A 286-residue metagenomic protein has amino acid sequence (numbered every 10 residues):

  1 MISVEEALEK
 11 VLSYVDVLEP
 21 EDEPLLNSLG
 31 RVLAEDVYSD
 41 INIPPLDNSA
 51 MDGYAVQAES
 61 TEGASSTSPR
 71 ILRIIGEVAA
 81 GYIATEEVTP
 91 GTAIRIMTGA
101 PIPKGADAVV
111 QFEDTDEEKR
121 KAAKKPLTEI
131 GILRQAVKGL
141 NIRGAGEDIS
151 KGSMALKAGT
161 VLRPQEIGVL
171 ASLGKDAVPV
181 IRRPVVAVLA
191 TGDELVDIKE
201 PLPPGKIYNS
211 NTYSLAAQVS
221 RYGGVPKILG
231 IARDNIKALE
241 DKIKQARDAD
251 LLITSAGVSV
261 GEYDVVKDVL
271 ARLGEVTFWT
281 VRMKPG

Functional and structural regions predicted by a protein language model:
M1-S68, R95: Short, low-complexity N-terminal leaders and the immediately following helix N-cap/first helix
M1-V4, L8, E21, L25 (+8 more regions): Generic structural signal for well-ordered, non-membrane alpha-helical segments in soluble metabolic enzymes
I2, A55-I228: Short, glycine/charged-enriched hinge/interface segments at domain edges or termini
I2, L18-G30, A34-E35, N48 (+4 more regions): Flexible glycine/proline-rich
V11, V109, L195, V260 (+1 more regions): Short gly/pro/ser/thr-enriched loop/turn and capping motifs at secondary-structure boundaries
L25-L29, V186, N235: A glycine-rich phosphate-binding loop feature that marks nucleotide/adenosyl-phosphate handling sites
K206, T212-S214, R221-G286: Short glycine/threonine-rich loop/turn motifs
